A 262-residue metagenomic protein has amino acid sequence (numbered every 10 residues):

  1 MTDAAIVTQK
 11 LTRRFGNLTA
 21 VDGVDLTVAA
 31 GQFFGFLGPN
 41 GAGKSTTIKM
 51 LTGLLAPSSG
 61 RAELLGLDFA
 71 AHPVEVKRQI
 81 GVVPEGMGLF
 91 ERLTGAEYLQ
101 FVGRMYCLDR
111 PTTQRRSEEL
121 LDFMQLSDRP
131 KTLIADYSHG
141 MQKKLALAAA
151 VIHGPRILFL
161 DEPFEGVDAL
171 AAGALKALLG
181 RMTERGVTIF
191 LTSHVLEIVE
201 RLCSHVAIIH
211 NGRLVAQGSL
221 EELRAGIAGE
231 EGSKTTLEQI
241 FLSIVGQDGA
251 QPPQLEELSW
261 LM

Functional and structural regions predicted by a protein language model:
Q100, R104, P111-R129: Conserved ABC ATPase "signature" region
G154: Conserved catalytic motifs of ABC-family nucleotide-binding domains
L158-E162: Catalytic Walker B motif of ABC-type/P-loop ATPase nucleotide-binding domains
A172-R185: Helical segment within the ABC ATPase nucleotide-binding domain
V199-E200: A short, surface-exposed alpha-helical micro-motif characterized by mixed small hydrophobic and charged/polar residues
Q217-G218: ABC ATPase "signature
